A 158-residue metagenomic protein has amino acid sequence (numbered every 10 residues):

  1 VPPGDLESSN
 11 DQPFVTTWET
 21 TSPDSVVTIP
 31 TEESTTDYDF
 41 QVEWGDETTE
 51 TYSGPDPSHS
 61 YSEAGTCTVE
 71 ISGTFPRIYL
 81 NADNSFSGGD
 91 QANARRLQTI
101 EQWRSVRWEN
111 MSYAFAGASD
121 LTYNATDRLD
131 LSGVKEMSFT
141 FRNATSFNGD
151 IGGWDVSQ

Functional and structural regions predicted by a protein language model:
P2-Q158: Negatively charged
